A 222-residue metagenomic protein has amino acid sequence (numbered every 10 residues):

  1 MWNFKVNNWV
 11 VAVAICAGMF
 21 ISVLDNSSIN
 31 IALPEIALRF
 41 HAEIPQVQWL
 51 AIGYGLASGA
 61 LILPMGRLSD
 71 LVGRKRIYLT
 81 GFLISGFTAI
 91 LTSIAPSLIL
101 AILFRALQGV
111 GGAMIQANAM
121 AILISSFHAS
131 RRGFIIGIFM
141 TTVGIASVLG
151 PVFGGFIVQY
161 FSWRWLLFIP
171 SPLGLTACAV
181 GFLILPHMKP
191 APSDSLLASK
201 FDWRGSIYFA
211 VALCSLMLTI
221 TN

Functional and structural regions predicted by a protein language model:
M1-H187: Transmembrane-helix bundle of Major Facilitator Superfamily
Q159-N222: Hydrophobic transmembrane-helix bundles of small-molecule transporters
